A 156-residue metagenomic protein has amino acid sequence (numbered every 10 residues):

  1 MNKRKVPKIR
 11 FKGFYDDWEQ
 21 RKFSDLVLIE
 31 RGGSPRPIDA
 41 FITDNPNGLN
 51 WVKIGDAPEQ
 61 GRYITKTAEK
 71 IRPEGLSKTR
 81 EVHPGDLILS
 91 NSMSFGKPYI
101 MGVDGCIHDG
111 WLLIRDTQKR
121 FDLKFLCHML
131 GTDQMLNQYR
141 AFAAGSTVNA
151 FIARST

Functional and structural regions predicted by a protein language model:
K3-P7, N91, C106-L113, A144-T156: A short glycine-rich beta-alpha junction/loop motif
I9-G13, A40, T147: Short, recurring structural edge motifs at helix starts
I9-S34, Q60: Non-catalytic DNA-recognition/assembly elements of restriction-modification systems
D17, G75-L76: Short, solvent-exposed loop/turn positions at domain surfaces that link secondary-structure elements or cap domain
S24-I29, I38-P73, L87: DNA target-recognition patches
S34-I38, P58-E69, K78, P84-H108 (+3 more regions): Short, ligand-facing micro-motifs at secondary-structure edges
D116-K119, D133: Short loop segments at secondary-structure junctions
